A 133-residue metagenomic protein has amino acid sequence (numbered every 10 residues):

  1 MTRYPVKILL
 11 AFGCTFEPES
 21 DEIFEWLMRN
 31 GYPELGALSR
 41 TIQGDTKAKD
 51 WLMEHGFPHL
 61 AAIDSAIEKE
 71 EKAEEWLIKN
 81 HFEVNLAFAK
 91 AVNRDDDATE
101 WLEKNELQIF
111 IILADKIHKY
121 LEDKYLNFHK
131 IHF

Functional and structural regions predicted by a protein language model:
M1-F133: Ankyrin repeat (ANK) tandem alpha-helical domains that serve as protein-protein interaction scaffolds, prominent
